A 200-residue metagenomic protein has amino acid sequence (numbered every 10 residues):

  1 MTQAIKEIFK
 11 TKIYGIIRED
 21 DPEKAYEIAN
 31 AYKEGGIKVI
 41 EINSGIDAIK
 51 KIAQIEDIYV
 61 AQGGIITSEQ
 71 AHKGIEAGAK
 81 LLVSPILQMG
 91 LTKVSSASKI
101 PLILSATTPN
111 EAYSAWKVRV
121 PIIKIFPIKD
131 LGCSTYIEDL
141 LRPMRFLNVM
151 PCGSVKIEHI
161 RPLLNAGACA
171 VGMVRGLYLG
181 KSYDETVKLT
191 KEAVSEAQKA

Functional and structural regions predicted by a protein language model:
M1-G78, A97, I157-E158, N165 (+1 more regions): Conserved N-terminal beta1-alpha1 strand-loop-helix module at the mouth
R18-D21, Q62-S68, S84-L87, L104-N110 (+2 more regions): Glycine-rich beta-to-alpha transition loops that act as phosphate-gripper elements at the mouths of alpha/beta enzyme
K38-E41, L82-V83, K124-I125, M150: Short catalytic-loop micro-motif centered on adjacent basic/acidic residues
D57-I58, S95-L104, M144-C152: Short acidic, glycine/proline-enriched helix-loop-strand junctions
T67-A77, N110-R119, R142, V155-V171: Catalytic cores of alpha/beta
K80-L91, K124-C133, A166-L189: Glycine-rich phosphate-binding active-site loops on the catalytic face of alpha/beta enzymes
Q88-L131: Histidine/lysine/aspartate-rich catalytic loop segments that bind and position anionic ligands
E138-P143, V187: A charged, well-structured terminal subsegment
